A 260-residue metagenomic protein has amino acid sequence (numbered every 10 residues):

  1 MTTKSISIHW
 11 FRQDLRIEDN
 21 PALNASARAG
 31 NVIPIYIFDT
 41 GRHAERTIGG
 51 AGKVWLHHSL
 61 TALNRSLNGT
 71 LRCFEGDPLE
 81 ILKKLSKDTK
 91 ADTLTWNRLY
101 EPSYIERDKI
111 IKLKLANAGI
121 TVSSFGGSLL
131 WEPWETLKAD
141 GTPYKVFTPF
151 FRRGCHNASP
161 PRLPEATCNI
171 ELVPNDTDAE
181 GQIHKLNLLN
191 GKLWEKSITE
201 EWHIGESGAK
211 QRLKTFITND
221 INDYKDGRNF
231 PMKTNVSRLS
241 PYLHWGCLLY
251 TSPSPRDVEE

Functional and structural regions predicted by a protein language model:
M1-S159: Trp/Phe/Arg-rich N-terminal binding region typifying the photolyase-homology
N31, G50-A51, T70, D77 (+8 more regions): Intrinsically disordered, low-complexity regions
G49, S86, K109, K138-A139 (+3 more regions): Short amphipathic alpha-helical patches
I120, P143-S252: Glycine/tryptophan-enriched, flexible segments
Y250-E260: Single conserved hydrophobic/aromatic residue that forms the stacking wall/gate of nucleotide- or nucleobase-binding
